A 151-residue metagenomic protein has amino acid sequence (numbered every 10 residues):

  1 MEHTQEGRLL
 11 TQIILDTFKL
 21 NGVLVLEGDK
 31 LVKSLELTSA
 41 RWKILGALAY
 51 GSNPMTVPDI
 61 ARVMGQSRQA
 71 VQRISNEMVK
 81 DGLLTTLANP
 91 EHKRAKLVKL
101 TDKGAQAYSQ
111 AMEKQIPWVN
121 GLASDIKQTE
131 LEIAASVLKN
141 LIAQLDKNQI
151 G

Functional and structural regions predicted by a protein language model:
M1-L35: N-terminal leader segment of winged-helix/HTH proteins
M1-Q5, Q128-G151: C-terminal regulatory/oligomerization modules of transcriptional regulators
D16, K43-G46, Q106: Pre-recognition alpha-helix immediately N-terminal to the DNA-recognition helix within helix-turn-helix or winged-helix
N21, S52, Y108, I142-D146: A structural signal for well-ordered alpha-helices, especially hydrophobic packing surfaces of coiled-coils
G22, L26-S67: N-terminal helix-turn-helix DNA-binding core of bacterial DNA-binding proteins
V25, N76-I133: Charged, amphipathic alpha-helical coiled-coil/dimerization segments
A70, I74-E77, V137: Residues within the DNA-recognition helix of helix-turn-helix
